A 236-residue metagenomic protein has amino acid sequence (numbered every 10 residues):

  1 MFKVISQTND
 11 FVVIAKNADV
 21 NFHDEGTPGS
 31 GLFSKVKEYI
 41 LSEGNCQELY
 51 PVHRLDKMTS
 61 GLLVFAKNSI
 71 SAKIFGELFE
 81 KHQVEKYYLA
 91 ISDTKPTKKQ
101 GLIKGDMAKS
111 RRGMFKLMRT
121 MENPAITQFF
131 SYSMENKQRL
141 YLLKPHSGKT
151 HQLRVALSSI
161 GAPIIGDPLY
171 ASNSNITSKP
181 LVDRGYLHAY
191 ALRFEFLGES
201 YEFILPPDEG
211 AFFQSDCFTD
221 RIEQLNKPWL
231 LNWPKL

Functional and structural regions predicted by a protein language model:
M1-D10, N17-H23, A156-L236: Pseudouridine synthases involved in rRNA/tRNA modification
A15, V64, A90, F129 (+2 more regions): Residue-level signal for inorganic ion chemistry
V20-S34, E38, I74, S92-R139 (+1 more regions): Glycine- and acidic-residue-rich catalytic/RNA-contacting loop of pseudouridine synthases
P28-L32, F79-K86: A short alpha->loop->secondary-structure connector
C46-K81: Glycine/acidic-rich beta-strand-loop module
H53-R54, R119-M121, L181-R184: Short Gly/Pro-enriched turn/cap motifs at secondary-structure boundaries
K137-L143, S215: Short, solvent-exposed secondary-structure boundary/capping segments
